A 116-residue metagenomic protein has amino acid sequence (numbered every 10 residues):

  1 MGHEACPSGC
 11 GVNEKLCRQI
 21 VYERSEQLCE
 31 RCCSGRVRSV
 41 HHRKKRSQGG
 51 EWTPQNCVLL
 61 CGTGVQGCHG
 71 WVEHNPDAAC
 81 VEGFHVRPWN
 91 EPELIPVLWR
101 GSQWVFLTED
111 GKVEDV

Functional and structural regions predicted by a protein language model:
M1-L28, C32-V37, C80-V116: A boundary/linker detector
P7, K45-R46, E73: Alpha-helical and His/Cys-centered functional microenvironments
G9-C10, G49, G67: Residues that cap or flank secondary-structure elements
C33-R38, C57-V81: Short Cys/His-centered divalent metal-binding micro-motifs
H41: Active-site flanking residues adjacent to catalytic metal/cofactor-binding acidic residues
K44-C57: Short linker/helix segments within small regulatory modules
